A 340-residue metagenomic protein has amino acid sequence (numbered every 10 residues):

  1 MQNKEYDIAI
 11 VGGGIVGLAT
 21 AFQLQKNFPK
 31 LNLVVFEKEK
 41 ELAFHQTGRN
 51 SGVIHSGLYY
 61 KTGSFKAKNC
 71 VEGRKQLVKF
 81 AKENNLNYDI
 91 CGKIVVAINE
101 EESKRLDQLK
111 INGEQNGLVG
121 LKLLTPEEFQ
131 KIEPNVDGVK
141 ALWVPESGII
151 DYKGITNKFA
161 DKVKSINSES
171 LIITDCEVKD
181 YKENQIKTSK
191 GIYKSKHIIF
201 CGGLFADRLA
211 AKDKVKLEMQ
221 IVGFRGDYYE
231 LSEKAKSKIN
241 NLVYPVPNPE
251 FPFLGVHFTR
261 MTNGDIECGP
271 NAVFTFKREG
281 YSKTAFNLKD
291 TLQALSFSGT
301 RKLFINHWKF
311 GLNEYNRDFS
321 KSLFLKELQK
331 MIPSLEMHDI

Functional and structural regions predicted by a protein language model:
Q2-V16, V34: Beta1/beta-strand and adjacent pyrophosphate-binding region of the FAD-binding site in flavoprotein oxidoreductases
A19, Y181, T188-N287: Flavin-dependent oxidoreductases
Q25-R49: Glycine-rich FAD pyrophosphate-binding loop
A43-G73, K82-Y88, F274-F310: Glycine-rich active-site loop/strand segments that organize a redox cofactor
G52-E128, G138, G255-V256, K277: Dinucleotide-binding Rossmann-like beta1-alpha1 core, especially the glycine-rich loop that anchors the ADP
K61-E72, V96-L106, L142-D161, N313-L323: Short beta-strand to alpha-helix junction loop
L142-H197, C201-R208: Helical element adjacent to the flavin cofactor pocket in flavoenzyme catalytic cores
K216-E218, A235-K236, M261-I340: Flavin-binding catalytic cores
